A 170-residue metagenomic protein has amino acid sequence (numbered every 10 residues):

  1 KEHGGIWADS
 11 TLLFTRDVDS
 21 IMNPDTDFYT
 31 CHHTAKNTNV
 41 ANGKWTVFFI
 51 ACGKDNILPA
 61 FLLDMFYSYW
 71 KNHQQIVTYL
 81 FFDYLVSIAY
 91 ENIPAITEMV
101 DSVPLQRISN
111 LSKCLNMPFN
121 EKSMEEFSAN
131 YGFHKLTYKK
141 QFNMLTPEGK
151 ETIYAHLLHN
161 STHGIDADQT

Functional and structural regions predicted by a protein language model:
K1-I6: A conserved donor-nucleotide-binding helix/loop in the catalytic core of Leloir-type glycosyltransferases
A8-T170: Glycosyltransferase-associated regions of secretory-pathway enzymes, highlighting luminal stem/catalytic domains
